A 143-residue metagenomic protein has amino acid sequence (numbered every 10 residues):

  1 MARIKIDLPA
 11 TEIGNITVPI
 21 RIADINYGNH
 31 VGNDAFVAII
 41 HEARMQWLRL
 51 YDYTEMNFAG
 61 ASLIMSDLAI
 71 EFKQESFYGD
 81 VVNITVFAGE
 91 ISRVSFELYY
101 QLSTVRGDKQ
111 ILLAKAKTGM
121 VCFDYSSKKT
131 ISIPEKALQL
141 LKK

Functional and structural regions predicted by a protein language model:
M1-N15, F72, S76-Y78, G89-K143: HotDog/MaoC-like acyl-thioester-processing domains
A2-D67, F123-K143: Hot-dog-fold acyl-thioester-processing enzymes
I20-I22, I84-V86, A116: A generic structural signal for ordered secondary structure
A61-S62, S66-F87: Helix-adjacent hinge/juxtasegments
